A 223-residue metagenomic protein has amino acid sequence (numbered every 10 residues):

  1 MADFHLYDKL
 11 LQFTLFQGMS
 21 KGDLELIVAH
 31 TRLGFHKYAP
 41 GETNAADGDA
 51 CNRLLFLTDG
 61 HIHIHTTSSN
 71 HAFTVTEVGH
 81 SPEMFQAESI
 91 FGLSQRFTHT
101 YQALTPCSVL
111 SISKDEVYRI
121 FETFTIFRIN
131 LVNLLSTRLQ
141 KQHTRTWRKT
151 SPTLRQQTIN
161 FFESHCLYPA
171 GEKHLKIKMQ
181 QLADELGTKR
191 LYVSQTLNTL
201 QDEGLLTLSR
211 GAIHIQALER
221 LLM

Functional and structural regions predicted by a protein language model:
M1-F35, A39-P40, M84-F85, S89-G92: Cyclic nucleotide-binding regulatory module and flanking cytosolic helices
L6-K9, R128-L131, L139-T150: Inter-domain helical "communication" segments and dimerization helices that couple sensory or membrane-embedded modules
T31, V75-N133: Cyclic-nucleotide recognition modules
G41, N52-H65, S81-P82: Glycine- and acidic-residue-biased ligand/ion/polar-headgroup-sensing regions
T43-D49: Short phosphate-coordinating micro-motif centered on Lys-Gly-acidic
T98-H99, Y118-E122, K141-T150, Y168-G171: Short helix-to-loop capping/linker segments positioned immediately adjacent to catalytic or ligand/cofactor-binding
T144-S164: Short alpha-helical segments that sit at the start of domains
L154, E163-M223: Phosphate-/nucleic-acid-contacting segments
